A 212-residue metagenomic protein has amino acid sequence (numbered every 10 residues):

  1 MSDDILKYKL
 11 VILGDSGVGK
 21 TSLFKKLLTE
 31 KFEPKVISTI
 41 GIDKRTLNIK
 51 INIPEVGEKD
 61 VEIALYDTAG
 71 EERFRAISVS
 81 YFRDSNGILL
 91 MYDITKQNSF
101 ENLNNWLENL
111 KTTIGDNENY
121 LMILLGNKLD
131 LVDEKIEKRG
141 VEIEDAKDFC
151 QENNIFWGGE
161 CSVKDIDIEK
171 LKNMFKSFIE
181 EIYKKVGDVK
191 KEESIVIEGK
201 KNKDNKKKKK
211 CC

Functional and structural regions predicted by a protein language model:
M1-G17, T21, K25-T29, T46-D60 (+1 more regions): Conserved P-loop small GTPase signature centered on TRAFAC-class small GTPases
T29-I37: Post-Walker A helix-loop "phosphate-sensing" segment adjacent to the P-loop in P-loop NTPases
K59-A76: Switch II (G3) loop of P-loop NTPases
L65-D67, L89-D93, L124-N127, E160-S162: Conserved beta-strand segments of the P-loop GTPase G domain that flank and frequently precede/overlap
T68-E71, Q97, I168: The beta1-alpha1 cofactor-binding region of Rossmann-like NAD(H)/NADP(H)-dependent oxidoreductases
E72, N98, L131-D133: Short, solvent-exposed loop/turn segments at secondary-structure junctions
F74-Q97, L103, T113: Inter-motif core of Ras-like GTPase G domains
L107-E108: Generic structural signal for well-ordered alpha-helices, preferentially at hydrophobic/aromatic core positions
